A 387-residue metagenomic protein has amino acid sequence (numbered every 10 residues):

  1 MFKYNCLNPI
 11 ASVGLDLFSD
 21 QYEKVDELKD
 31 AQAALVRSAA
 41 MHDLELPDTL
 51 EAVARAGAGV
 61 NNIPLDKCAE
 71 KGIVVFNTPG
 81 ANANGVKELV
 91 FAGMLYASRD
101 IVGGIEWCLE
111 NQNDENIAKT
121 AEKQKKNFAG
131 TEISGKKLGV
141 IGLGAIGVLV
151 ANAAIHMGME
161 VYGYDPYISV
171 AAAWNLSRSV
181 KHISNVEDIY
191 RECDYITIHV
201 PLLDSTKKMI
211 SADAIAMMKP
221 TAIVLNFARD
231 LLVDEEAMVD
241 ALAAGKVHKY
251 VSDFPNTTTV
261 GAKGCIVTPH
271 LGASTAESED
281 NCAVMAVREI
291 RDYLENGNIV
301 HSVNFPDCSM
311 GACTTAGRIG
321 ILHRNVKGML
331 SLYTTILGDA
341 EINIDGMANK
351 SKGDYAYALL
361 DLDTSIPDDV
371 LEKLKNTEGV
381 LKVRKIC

Functional and structural regions predicted by a protein language model:
M1-T78, S211, M217, I223 (+3 more regions): An N-terminal-biased, well-structured beta-alpha scaffold segment characteristic of Rossmann-like dinucleotide-binding
H42-L44, P166-T259, S274: Rossmann-like adenosine-cofactor binding region
P79-K137, N298-V303: Phosphate-binding beta-alpha-beta segment of Rossmann-like dinucleotide-binding domains, i.e., the NAD(P)
K87-E106, N152-M159, M285-N298, T334-G338: Oxidoreductase and adenylate-handling cofactor-binding alpha/beta cores
L143-G144: Glycine-rich Rossmann-fold phosphate-binding loop(s) that bind the pyrophosphate of adenine dinucleotide cofactors
G147-V148: N-terminal Rossmann-fold NAD(P) dinucleotide-binding loop
A212, P220-C313, Y357, D361 (+2 more regions): Rossmann-like dinucleotide-binding domain for NAD(H)/NADP(H)
S302-C387: A conserved regulatory-domain signal marking ACT and ACT-like small-molecule sensing domains and adjacent regulatory
